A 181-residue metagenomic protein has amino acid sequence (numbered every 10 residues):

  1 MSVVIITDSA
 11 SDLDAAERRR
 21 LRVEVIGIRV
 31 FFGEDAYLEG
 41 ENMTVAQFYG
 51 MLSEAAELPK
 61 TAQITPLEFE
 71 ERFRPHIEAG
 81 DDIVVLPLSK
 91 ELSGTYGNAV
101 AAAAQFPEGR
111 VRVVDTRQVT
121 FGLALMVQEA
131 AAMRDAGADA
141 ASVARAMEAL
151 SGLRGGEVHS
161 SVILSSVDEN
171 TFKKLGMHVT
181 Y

Functional and structural regions predicted by a protein language model:
V3-V4, A10-E24, I28-R29, D35 (+2 more regions): Mixed-charge interfacial surface used for oligomerization/domain docking and macromolecular partner engagement
A36-E108: Class I S-adenosyl-L-methionine
